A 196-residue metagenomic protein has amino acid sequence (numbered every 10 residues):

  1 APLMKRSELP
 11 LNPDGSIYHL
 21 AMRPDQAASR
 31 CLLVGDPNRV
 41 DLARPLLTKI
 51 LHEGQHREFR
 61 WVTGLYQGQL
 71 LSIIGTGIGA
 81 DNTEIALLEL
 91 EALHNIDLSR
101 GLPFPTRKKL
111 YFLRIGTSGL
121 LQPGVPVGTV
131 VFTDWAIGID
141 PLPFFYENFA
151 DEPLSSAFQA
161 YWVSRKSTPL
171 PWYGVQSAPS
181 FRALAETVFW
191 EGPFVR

Functional and structural regions predicted by a protein language model:
P2-Y173: Metabolite-binding pocket within alpha/beta catalytic cores that recognizes anionic/polar moieties
A157-R196: Active-site rim beta-loop-alpha module in soluble metabolic enzymes
